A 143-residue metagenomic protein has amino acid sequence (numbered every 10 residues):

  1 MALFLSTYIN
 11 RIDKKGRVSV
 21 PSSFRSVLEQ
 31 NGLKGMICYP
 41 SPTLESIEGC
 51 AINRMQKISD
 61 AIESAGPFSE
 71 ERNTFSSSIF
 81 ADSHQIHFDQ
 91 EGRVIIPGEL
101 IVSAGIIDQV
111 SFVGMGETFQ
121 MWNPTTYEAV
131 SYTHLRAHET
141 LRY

Functional and structural regions predicted by a protein language model:
A2-P42: A positional/architectural concept
T7, Q30-E45, V102-Y127: A short beta-strand-loop micro-motif that forms or neighbors metal/cofactor- and ligand-binding patches at active-site
G16-V20, G92-I96, L100, M121: Short, structured motif recognition centered on aromatic/hydrophobic residues
S26-E29, L33-E63, E70-S77: Active-site rim/adjacent substrate-binding subdomains
K57, E63-V94, L100: Short, solvent-exposed interaction modules
A129-S131: Acidic, proline/serine/threonine- and glycine-rich low-complexity intrinsically disordered segments
T133-T140: Conserved small/polar residues in nucleotide/adenosyl-binding loops
